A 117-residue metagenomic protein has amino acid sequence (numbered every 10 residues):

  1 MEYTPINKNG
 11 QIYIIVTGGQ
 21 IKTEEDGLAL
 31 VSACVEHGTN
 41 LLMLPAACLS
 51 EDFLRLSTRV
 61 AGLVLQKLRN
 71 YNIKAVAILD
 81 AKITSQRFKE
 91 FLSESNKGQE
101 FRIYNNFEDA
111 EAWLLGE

Functional and structural regions predicted by a protein language model:
E2-E117: Amphipathic, Lys/Arg-enriched alpha-helical "gate/interface" segment within cytosolic domains that mediates
